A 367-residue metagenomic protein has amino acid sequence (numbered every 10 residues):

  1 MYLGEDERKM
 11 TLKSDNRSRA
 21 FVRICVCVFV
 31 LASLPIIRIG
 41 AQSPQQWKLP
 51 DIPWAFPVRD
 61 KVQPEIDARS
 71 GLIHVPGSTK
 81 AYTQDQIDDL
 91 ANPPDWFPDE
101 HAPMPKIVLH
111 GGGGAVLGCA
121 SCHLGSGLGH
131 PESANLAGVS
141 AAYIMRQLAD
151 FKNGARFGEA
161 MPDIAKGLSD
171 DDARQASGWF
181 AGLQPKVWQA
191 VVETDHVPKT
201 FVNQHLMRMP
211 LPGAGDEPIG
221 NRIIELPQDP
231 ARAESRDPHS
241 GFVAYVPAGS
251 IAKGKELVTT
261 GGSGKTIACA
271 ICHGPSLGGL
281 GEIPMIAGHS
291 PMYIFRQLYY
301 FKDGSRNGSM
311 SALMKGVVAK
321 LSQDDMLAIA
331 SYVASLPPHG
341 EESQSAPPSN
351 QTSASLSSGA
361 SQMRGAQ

Functional and structural regions predicted by a protein language model:
M1, I24-V26, S121: The N-terminal extracellular segments of secreted preproproteins, especially immediately downstream of signal
M1-V22: N-terminal secretory signal peptides that target proteins for export/translocation
D6, F29-L31, S126, S276: Extracellular/secretory pathway and lumenal proteins
I24-P35: Bacterial N-terminal signal peptides
I36-A41: Sec/Tat signal peptide C-region and signal peptidase I cleavage site
Q42-L117, P162-K166, D170-A268, D303-Q367: Flexible coil segments in periplasmic/lumen-exposed cytochrome c-class electron-transfer proteins
V108-A120, L124-L168, E193-L206, A270-D303 (+1 more regions): Gly/Gly-Pro-rich "capping" loops immediately C-terminal to redox-active cysteine motifs in periplasmic/lumenal
